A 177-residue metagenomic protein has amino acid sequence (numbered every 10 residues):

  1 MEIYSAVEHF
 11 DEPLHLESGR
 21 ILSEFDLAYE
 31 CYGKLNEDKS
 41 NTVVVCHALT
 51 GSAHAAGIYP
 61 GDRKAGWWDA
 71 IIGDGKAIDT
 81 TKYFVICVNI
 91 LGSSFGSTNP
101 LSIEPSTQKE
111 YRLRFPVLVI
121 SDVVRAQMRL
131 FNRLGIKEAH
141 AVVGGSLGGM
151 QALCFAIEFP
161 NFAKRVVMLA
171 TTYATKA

Functional and structural regions predicted by a protein language model:
M1-A177: Ligand-binding pocket scaffold of soluble enzyme catalytic domains
